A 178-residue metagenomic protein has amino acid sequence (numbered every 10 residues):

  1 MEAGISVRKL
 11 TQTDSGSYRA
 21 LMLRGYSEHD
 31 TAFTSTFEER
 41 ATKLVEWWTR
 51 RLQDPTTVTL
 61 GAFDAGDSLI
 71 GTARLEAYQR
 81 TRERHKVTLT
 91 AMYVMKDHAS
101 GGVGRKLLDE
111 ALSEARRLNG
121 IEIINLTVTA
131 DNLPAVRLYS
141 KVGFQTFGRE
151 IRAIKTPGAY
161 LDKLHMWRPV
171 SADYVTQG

Functional and structural regions predicted by a protein language model:
E2-G4, L10-Q12, Y160-G178: Terminal substrate-recognition subdomain of acyl/acetyltransferases
K9-S15, R19-A20, G25-D97, L108-L118 (+1 more regions): Acetyl-CoA-dependent GNAT
E83-K86, G101-G102, Y160: Non-catalytic, surface-exposed connector residues within folded enzymatic/regulatory domains
L89-M92, I124-V128: Conserved hydrophobic beta-strand within the GNAT/NAT acetyltransferase core sheet that lines the active-site cleft
G101, R105-K106, A130-G148: Conserved active-site alpha-helix within GNAT-family acetyltransferase domains
A115-T127: Conserved GNAT acetyl-CoA-binding A-motif
N125-V128, S140, Q145-L161: Conserved catalytic-core motifs of GNAT/GCN5-like acyltransferases
